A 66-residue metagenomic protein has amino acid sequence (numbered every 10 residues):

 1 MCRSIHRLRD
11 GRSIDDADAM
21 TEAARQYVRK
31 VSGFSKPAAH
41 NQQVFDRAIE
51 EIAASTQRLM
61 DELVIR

Functional and structural regions predicted by a protein language model:
M1-R66: A charge-rich, low-complexity, intrinsically flexible signal that marks solvent-exposed coils, linkers, repeats
